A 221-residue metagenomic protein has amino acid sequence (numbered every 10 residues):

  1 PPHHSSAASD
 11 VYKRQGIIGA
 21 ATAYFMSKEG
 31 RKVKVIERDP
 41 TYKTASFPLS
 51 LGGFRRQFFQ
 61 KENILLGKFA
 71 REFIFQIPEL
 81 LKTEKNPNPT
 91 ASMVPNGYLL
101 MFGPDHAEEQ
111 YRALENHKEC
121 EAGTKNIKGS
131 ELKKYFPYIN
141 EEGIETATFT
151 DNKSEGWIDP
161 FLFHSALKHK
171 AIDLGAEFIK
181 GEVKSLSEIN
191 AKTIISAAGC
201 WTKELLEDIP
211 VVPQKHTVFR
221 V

Functional and structural regions predicted by a protein language model:
P1-A8, Y12: Single conserved hydrophobic/aromatic residue that forms the stacking wall/gate of nucleotide- or nucleobase-binding
R14-G16: Glycine-rich Rossmann-fold phosphate-binding loop(s) that bind the pyrophosphate of adenine dinucleotide cofactors
G19: N-terminal Rossmann-fold NAD(P) dinucleotide-binding loop
A23, S27, K170: Gly/Ala-rich phosphate-binding loop of Rossmann-like dinucleotide-binding domains, activating on the conserved
K28-F47: Glycine-rich FAD pyrophosphate-binding loop
K43, K192-V221: Central helical "cap/lid" subdomain
L51-Y135: Dinucleotide-binding Rossmann-like beta1-alpha1 core, especially the glycine-rich loop that anchors the ADP
T150-L186, K192-T193, A197, K203: Helical element adjacent to the flavin cofactor pocket in flavoenzyme catalytic cores
